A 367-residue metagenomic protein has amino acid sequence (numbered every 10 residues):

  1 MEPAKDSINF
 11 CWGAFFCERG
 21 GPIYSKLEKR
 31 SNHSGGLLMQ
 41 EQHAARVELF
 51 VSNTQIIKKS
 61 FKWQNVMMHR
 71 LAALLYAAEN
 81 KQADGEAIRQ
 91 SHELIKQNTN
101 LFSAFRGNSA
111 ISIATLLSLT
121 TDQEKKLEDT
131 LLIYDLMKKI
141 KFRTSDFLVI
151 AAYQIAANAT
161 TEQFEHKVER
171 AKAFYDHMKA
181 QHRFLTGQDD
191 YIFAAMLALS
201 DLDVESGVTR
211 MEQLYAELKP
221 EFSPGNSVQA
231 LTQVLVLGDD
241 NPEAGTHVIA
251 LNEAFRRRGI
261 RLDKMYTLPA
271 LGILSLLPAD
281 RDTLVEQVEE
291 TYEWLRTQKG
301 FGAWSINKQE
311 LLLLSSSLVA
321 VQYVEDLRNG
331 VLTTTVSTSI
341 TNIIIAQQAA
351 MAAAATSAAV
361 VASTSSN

Functional and structural regions predicted by a protein language model:
G20-L38: Short, Lys/Arg-enriched N-terminal segments with co-localized hydrophobic residues within the first ~10-30 amino acids
L38-E128, L132, K138-D146, I150 (+4 more regions): N-terminal domain-start signal
T54, E86-N98, K126-M137, H166-D176 (+4 more regions): Alpha-helical repeat scaffolds
Q55-K62, A77-E79, N98-S103, K138-K141 (+5 more regions): Short, recurring structural edge motifs at helix starts
M68-A77, G107-S118, D146-A157, D189-A198 (+3 more regions): Amphipathic alpha-helical elements of HEAT/ARM-like alpha-solenoid repeat scaffolds that form extended
L127-E217: Internal, hydrophobic cores of structured domains that mediate oligomerization or house catalytic pockets within large
T246, L251-E253, R257-Y266, A270-N367: C-terminal structured domains
